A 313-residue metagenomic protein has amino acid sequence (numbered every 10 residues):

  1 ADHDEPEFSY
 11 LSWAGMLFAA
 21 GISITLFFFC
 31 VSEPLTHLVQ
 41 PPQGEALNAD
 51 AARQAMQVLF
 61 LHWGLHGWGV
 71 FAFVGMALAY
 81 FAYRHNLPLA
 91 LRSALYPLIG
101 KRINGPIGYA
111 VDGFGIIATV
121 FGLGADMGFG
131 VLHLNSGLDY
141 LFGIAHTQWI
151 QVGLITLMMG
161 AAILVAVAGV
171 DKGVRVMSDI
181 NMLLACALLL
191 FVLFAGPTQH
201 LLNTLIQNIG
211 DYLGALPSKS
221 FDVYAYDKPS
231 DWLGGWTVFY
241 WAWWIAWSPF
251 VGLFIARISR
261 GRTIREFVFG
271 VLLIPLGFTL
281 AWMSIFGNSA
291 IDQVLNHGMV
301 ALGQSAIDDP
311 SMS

Functional and structural regions predicted by a protein language model:
A1-A51, V167, L190: N-terminal alpha-helical transmembrane segments of multi-pass membrane transport and channel/translocase proteins
A1-E7, A55-H62, A77-L87, S136-L141 (+3 more regions): Membrane-water interface regions at transmembrane-helix termini and the short interhelical loops of multi-pass membrane
E5-E7, L134-Q151, G169-L183, N203-D211 (+4 more regions): Transmembrane helix-loop boundary segments of multi-pass membrane transporters
M16-T25, A72, G115-G124, V152-V167 (+4 more regions): Selective recognition of specific alpha-helical transmembrane segments in multi-pass small-molecule
I22-L26, L61-L132, Y140-L164, A195-T198: Helix-loop-helix module between adjacent transmembrane segments
F29-E33, G124-L141, G153, C186-V223 (+1 more regions): Hydrophobic alpha-helical segments and their helix-loop junctions in multi-pass secondary transporters
R53-M76, Q151-L157, V223-S248, S311-S313: Hydrophobic alpha-helical transmembrane segments
G214-S230, G287-S313: Membrane-interface interhelical connector segments
